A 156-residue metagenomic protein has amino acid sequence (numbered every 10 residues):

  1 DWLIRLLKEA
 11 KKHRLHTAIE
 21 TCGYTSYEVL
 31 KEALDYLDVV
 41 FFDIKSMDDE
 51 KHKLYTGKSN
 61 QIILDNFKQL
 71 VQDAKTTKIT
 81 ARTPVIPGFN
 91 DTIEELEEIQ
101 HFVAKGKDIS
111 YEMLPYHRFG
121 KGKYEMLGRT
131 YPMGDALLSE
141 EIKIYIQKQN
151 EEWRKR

Functional and structural regions predicted by a protein language model:
D1-L114, F119: Conserved AdoMet/S-adenosylmethionine-binding subsite of the radical SAM
I109, E125-N150: A structural motif corresponding to the C-terminal lobe/cap of the Radical SAM core domain
G120-Y124: Short acidic/His/Gly/Ser-rich catalytic and metal-binding motifs that mark active-site loops of diverse hydrolases
E152-R156: Radical SAM enzyme core and accessory elements
